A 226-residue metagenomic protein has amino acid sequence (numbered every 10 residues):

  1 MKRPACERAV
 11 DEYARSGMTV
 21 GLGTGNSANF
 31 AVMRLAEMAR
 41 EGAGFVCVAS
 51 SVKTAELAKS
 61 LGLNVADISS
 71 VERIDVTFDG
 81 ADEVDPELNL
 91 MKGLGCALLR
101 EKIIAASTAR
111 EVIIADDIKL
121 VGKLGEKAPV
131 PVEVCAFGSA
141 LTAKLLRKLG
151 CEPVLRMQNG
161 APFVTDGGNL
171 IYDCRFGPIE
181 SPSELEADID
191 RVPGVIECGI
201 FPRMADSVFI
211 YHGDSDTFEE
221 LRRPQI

Functional and structural regions predicted by a protein language model:
M1-D79: N-terminal active-site beta-alpha-beta segment that forms phosphate/nucleotide-binding and substrate-recognition loops
V52-I226: Conserved phosphate- and dinucleotide-binding cores of soluble alpha/beta proteins, encompassing both enzyme active
